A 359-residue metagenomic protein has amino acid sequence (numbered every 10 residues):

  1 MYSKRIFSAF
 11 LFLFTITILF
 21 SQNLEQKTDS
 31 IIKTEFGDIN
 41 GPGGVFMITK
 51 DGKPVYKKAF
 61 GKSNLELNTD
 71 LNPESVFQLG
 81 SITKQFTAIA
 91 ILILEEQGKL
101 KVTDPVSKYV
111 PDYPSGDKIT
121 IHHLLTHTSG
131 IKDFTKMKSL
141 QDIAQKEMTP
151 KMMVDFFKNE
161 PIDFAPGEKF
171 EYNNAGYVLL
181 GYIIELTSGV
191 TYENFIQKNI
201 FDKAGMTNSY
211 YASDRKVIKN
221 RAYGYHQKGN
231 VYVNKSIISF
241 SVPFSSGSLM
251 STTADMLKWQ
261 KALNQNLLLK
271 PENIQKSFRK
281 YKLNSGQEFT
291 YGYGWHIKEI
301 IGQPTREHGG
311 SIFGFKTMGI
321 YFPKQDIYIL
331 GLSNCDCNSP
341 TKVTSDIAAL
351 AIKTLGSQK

Functional and structural regions predicted by a protein language model:
M1-E25: Bacterial Sec-dependent N-terminal signal peptides
Q22-A59, A144, E185-K198, D202 (+1 more regions): Catalytic loop of the DD-peptidase/beta-lactamase superfamily, centered on the K-T-G motif and neighboring
N23, K27, H123, M148-M152 (+2 more regions): Generic alpha-helical secondary structure signal
E35-F46, E66-T126, F164-A175, F244-G247 (+1 more regions): Short active-site loop at a secondary-structure junction that contains or immediately precedes the catalytic residue(s)
A59-L67, M152-D155, Y225-V233: Acidic-glycine-rich active-site phosphate/pyrophosphate-binding loop
Q78-I82, L94-M137, N159, L186-G224 (+1 more regions): Active-site helix/loop module of the DD-peptidase/beta-lactamase fold, centered on the serine-lysine SxxK catalytic
A88, L92, G181, L257-Q260: Predominant activation on well-ordered alpha-helical scaffold segments within soluble catalytic domains
K136-N220, K235, S241-L257: Catalytic-site signature segments of enzymes, centered on catalytic residues
